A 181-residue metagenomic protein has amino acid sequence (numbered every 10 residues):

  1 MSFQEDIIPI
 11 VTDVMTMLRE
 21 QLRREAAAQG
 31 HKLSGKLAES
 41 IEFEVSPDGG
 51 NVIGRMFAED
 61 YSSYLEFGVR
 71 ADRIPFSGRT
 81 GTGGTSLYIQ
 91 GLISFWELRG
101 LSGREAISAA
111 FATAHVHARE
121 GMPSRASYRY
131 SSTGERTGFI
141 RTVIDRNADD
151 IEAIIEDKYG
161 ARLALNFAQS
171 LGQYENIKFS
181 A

Functional and structural regions predicted by a protein language model:
M1-N51, F57: Charge-rich, low-complexity N-terminal segments
K36-A181: Charged, low-complexity interaction tracts
